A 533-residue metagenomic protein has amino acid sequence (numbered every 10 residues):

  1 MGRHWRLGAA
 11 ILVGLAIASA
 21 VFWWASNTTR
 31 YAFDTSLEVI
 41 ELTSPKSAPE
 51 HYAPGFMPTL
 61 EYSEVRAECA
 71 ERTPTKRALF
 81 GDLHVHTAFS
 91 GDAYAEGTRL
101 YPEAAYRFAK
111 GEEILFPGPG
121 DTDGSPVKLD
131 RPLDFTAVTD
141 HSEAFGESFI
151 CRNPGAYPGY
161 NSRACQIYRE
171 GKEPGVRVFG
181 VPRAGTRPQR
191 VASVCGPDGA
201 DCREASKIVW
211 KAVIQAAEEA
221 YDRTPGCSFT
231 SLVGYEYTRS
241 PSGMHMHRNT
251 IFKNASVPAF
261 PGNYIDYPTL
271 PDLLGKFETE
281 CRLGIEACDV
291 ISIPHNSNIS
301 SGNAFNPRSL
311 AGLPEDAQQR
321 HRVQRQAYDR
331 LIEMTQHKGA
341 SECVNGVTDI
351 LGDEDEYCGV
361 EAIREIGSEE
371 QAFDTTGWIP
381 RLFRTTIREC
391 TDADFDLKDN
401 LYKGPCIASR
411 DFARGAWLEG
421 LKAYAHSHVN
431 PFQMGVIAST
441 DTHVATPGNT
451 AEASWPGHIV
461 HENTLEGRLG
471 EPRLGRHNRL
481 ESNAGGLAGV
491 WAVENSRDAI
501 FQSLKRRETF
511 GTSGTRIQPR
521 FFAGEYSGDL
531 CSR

Functional and structural regions predicted by a protein language model:
M1-L15: N-terminal Sec-pathway targeting helices
R6-A10, F22-R533: Extended, charged catalytic domains and RNA/DNA-binding interfaces, predominantly in divalent-metal-using enzymes
